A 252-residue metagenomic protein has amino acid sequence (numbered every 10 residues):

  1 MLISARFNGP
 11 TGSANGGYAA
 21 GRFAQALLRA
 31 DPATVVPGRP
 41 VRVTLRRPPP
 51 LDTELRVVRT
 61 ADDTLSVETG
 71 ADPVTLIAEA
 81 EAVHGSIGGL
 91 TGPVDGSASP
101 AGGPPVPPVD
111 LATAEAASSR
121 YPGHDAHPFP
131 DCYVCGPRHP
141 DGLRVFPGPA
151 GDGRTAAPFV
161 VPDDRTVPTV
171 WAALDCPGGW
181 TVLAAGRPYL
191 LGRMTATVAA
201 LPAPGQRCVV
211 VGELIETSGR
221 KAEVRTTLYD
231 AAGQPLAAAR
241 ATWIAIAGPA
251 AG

Functional and structural regions predicted by a protein language model:
M1, D62-D164: Non-catalytic linker/capping segments at the edges of enzyme domains
F7, T11, A19-A61, V170-V210 (+1 more regions): Hydrophobic beta-strand-centered segment that forms part of the acyl-chain substrate-binding groove
F7-G12, A157-T169: Short histidine-centered catalytic/ligand-binding loop motif
P10, D72-V74, G233: Detector for glycine-centered tight turns/loop "hinges" at secondary-structure junctions
V41, V57, A78, T155-A157 (+4 more regions): Hydrophobic residues positioned within well-ordered beta-strands of beta-sheet architectures
R42, T64-E68, E223-T227: Residue-level detector of beta-strand face positions
A196-G252: Accessory, usually C-terminal, subdomains that scaffold auxiliary metal cofactors
